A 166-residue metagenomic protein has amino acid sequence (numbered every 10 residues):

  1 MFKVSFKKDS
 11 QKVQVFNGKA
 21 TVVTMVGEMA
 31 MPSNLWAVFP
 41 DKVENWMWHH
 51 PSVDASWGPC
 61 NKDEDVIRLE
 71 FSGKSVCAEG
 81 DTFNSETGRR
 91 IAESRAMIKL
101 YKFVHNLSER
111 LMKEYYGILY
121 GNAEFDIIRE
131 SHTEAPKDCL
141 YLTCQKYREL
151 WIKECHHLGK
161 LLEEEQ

Functional and structural regions predicted by a protein language model:
M1-Q166: Catalytic phosphate/metal-binding cores of nucleic-acid and nucleotide-processing enzymes, i.e., regions that mediate
